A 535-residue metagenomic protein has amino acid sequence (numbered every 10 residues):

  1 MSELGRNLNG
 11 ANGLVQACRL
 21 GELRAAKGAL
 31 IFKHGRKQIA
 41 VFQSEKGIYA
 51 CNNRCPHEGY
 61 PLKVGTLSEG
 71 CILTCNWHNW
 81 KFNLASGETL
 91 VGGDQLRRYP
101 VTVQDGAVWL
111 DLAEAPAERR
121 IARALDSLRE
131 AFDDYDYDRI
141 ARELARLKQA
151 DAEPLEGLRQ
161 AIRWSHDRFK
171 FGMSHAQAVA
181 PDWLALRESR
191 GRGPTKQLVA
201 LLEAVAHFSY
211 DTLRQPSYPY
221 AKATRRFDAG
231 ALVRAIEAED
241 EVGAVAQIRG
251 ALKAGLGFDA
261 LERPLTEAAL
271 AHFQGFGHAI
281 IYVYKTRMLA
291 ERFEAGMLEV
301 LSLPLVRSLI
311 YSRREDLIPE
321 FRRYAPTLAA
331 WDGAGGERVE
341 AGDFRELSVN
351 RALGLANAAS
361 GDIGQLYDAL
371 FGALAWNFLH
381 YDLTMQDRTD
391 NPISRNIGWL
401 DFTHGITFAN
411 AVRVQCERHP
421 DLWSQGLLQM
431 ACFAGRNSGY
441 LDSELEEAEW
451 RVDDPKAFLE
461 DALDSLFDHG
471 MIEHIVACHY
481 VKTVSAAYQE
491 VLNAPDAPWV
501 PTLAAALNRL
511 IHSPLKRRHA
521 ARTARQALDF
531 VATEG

Functional and structural regions predicted by a protein language model:
M1-L14, L20-A25: A boundary/linker detector
G5-G10, L30-F32, V64-S68, Y135 (+1 more regions): Short low-complexity stretches enriched in small and charged residues
G10-Q16, G28, G106-V108, K196-Q197: Generic structural motif recognizing short loop/turn segments at the entrances and edges of beta-strands
Q16-E22, N83, E153, G257 (+1 more regions): Short, solvent-exposed coil/turn linker segments
E22-R119: Rieske [2Fe-2S] iron-sulfur-binding domain
L110-G535: Mature, well-folded catalytic/scaffold domains that follow N-terminal targeting or propeptide regions
